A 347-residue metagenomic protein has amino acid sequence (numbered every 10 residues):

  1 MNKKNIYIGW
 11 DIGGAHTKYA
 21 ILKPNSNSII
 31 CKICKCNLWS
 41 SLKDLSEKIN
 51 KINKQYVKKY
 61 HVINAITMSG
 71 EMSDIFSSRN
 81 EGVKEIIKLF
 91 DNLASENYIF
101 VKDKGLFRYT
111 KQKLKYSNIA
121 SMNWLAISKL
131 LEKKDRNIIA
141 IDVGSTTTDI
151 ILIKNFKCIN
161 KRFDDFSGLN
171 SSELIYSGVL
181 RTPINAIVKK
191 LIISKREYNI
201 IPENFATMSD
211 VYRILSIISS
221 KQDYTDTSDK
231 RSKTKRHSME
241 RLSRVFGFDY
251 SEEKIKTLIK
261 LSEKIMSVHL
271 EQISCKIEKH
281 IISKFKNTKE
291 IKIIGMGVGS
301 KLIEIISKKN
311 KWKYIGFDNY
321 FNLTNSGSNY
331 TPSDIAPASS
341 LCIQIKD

Functional and structural regions predicted by a protein language model:
M1-G14, A20-A140, I151-D347: Nucleotide/phosphate-binding catalytic cleft detector across ATP-hydrolyzing and phosphate-transferring enzymes
A15, T146: Conserved Rossmann-like nucleotide-cofactor binding loop
V143: Active-site activation/catalytic loop segments of kinase-like enzymes and analogous catalytic loops in related
